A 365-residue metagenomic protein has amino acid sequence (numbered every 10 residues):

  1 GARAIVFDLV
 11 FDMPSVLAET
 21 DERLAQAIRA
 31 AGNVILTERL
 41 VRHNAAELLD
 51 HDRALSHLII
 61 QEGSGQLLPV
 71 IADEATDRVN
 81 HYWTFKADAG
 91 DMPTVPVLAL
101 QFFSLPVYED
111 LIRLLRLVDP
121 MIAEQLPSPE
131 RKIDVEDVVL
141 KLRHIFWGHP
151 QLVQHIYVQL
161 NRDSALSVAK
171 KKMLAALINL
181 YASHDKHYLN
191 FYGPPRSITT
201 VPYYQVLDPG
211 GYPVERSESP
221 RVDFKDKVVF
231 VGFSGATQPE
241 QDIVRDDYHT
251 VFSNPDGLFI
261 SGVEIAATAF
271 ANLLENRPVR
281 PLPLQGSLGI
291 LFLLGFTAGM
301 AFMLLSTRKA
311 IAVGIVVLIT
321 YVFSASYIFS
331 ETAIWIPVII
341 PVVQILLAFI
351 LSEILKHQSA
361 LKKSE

Functional and structural regions predicted by a protein language model:
G1-I178, R221-K309: Non-transmembrane functional regions of envelope-associated proteins
T94, P202, I336-P337: A diffuse structural propensity rather than consistent per-protein peaks
W147-R216: Substrate-access "cap/lid" subdomains that shape and gate the entrance to catalytic or ligand-binding pockets
A271-E365: Transmembrane alpha-helices and their extracellular/periplasmic helix-loop junctions in integral membrane proteins
